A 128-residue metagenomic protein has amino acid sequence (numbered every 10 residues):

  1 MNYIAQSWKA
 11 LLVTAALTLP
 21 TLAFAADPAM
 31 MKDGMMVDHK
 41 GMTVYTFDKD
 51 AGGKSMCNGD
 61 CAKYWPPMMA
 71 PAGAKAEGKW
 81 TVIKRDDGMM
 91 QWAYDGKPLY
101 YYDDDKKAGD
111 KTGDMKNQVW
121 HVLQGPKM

Functional and structural regions predicted by a protein language model:
N2-A5, F24-M128: Compact beta-sheet-dominated domain cores in extracellular/mature segments
A5-T14: Sec-dependent signal peptide recognition, specifically the positively charged N-region followed immediately by
K9, L19-A25: Sec/Tat signal peptide C-region and signal peptidase I cleavage site
A16-T18, V37-D38: Generic structural signal for beta-strand residues in well-ordered domains
